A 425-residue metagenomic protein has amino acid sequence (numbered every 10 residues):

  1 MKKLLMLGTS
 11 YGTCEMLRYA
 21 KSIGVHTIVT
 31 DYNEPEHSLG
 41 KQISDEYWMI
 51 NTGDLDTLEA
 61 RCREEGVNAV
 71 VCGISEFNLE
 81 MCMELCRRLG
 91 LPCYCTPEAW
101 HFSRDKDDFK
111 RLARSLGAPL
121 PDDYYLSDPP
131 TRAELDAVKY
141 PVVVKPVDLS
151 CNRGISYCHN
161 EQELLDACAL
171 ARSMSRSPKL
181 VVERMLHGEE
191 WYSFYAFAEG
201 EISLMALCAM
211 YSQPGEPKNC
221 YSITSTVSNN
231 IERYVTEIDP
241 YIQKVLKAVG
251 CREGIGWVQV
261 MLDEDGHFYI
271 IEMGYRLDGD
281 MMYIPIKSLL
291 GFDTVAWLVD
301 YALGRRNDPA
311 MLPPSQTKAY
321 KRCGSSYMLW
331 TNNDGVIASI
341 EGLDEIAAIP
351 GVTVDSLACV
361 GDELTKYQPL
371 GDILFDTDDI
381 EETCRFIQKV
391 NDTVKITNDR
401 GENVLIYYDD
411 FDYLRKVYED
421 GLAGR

Functional and structural regions predicted by a protein language model:
M1-A99, R306, T331, L357-Q368 (+1 more regions): ATP-binding N-terminal substructure of ATP-dependent carboxylate-amine bond-forming enzymes
Y47-G53, Y124-D128, S156-C158: Short acidic-hydrophobic, aromatic-tinged amphipathic segments that line or gate anion-handling sites
T57, T131-A133, L164-L165, D334-I340 (+1 more regions): Short, conserved charged micro-motifs
R87-G154: A conserved helix-loop-beta module that forms one wall/lid of the active-site cleft in ATP-utilizing catalytic domains
I155-F268, L277: Internal nucleotide-binding/catalytic subdomain
H159, Y195, L329-N332, I373-D379: Short beta-strand-to-loop capping motifs
E237-V258, E264, G274-D334: Active-site "cap" helix and flanking loop/linker of ATP-utilizing ligase/carboxylase catalytic domains
L329-C359: Glycine-rich active-site loop/lid that clamps phosphate-bearing ligands
